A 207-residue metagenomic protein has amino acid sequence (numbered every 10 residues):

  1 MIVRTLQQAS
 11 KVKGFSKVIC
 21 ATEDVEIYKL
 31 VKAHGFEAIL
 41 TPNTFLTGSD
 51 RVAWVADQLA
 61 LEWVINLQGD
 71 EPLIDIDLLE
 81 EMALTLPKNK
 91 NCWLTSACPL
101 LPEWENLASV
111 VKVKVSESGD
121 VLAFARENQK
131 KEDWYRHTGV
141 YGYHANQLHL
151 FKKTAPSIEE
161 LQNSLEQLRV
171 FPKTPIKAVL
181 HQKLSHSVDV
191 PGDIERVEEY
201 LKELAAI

Functional and structural regions predicted by a protein language model:
M1-A21: N-terminal glycine-rich phosphate-binding loop and ensuing alpha1 helix
F15, L61, K88-C92, K173: Short, high-confidence coil segments that cap the C-terminus of an alpha-helix and link into the following beta-strand
K17-C20, V64, L94, I176: Hydrophobic/aromatic residues located in beta-strands of well-ordered beta-sheets within soluble catalytic
I19, V25-L84: Short phosphate-binding loop-to-helix
T22-E23, I74, Y143, D189: A conserved hydrophobic position in a structured secondary element of the catalytic/binding core that shapes
I74-E159: Conserved core of the sugar-phosphate nucleotidyltransferase
W134-I207: Conserved alpha/beta core of the MobA/IspD/sugar-nucleotide pyrophosphorylase nucleotidyltransferase superfamily
